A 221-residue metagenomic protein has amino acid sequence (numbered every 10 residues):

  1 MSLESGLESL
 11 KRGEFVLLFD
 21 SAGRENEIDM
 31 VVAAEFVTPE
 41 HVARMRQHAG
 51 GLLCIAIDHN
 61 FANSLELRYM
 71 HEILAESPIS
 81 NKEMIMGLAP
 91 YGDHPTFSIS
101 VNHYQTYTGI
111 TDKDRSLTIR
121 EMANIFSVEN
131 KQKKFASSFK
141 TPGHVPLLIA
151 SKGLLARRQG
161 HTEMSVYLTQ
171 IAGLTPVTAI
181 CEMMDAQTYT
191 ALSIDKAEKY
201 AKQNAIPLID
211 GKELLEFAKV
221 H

Functional and structural regions predicted by a protein language model:
M1-H221: Catalytic domains of riboflavin
